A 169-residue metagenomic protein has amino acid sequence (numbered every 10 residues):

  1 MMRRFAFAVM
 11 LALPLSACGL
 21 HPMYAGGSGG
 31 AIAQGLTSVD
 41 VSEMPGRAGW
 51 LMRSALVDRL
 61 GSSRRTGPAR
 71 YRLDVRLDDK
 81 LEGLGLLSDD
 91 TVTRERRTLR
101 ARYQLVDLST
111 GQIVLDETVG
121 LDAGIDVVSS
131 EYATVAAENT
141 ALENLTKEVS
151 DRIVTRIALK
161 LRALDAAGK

Functional and structural regions predicted by a protein language model:
M1-F7: Bacterial N-terminal signal peptides that target proteins for export
A12-G35: Bacterial Sec signal peptide processing site at the extreme N-terminus
G27-R47, L51: Post-signal peptide N-terminal segment of mature Sec-exported envelope proteins
M44-R59, V149: An acidic helix/loop motif centered on a single conserved Asp/Glu that marks catalytic or ligand-interacting sites
S63-R70, D74-T118, A123-T140, N144: Surface-exposed short loop/turn segments
A133-K169: C-terminal/domain-edge helix-coil "capping" segments
